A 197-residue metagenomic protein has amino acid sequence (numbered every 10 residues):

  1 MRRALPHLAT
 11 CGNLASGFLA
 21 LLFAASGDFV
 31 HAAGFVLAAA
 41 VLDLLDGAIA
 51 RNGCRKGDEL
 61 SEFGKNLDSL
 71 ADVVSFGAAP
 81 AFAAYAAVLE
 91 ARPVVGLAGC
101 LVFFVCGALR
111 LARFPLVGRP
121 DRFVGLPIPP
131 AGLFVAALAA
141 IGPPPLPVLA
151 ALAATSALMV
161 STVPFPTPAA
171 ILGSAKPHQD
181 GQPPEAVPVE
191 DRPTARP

Functional and structural regions predicted by a protein language model:
M1-G47, S161-G173, D180-P197: Topogenic membrane-insertion module of multi-pass membrane proteins
L5-G12, L70-V73, D121-L133: Membrane-interface loop-to-helix entry segments
P6-C11, N52-R110: Multi-pass membrane catalytic core of lipid/isoprenoid biosynthesis enzymes
N13, G17-A20, A79-F82, F103-R110 (+2 more regions): Helical transmembrane-bundle signal
L19-G34, V74-G99, A137-L149: Helix-coil boundary and interhelical linker segments in multi-pass alpha-helical membrane proteins
A33-A40, L97-V105, V148-L158: Hydrophobic core segments of alpha-helical transmembrane domains in multi-pass membrane proteins
A48-G57, C106-P120, V160-A170: C-terminal ends of transmembrane helices
R119-P197: C-terminal membrane-associated helical module and adjoining short loops/tails
